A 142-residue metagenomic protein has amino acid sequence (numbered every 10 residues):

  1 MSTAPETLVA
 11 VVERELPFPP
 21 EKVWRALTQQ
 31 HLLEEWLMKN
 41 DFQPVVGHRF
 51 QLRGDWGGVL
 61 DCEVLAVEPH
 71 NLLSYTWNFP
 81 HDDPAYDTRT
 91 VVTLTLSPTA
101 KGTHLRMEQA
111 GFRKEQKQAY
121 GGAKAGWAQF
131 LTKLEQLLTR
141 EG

Functional and structural regions predicted by a protein language model:
M1-V11: Short acidic N-proximal helix/loop "leader" segments that mark the beginning of a domain or an inter-domain linker
P5, G111-G142: A conserved amphipathic terminal alpha-helix motif
V11-V12, F18, Q29-E63, L72: Short beta-edge strand/loop motif at the mouth of beta-sheet-based domains
A26-L27, V67: Conserved catalytic core of Hanks-type protein kinase domains
L27, L37, W77, L138: Short, flexible helix/strand-to-coil boundary loops that buttress conserved ligand/catalytic motifs in alpha/beta
M38-Q43, G57-A100, A110-F112: Hydrophobic-ligand binding "helix-grip"
